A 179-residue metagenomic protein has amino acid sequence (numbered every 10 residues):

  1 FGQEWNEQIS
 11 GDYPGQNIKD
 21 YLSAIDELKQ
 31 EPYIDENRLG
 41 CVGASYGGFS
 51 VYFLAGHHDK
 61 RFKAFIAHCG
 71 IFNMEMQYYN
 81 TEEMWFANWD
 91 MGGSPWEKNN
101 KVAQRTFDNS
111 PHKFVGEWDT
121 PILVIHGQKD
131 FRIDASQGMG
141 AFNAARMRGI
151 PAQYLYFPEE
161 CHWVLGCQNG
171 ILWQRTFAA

Functional and structural regions predicted by a protein language model:
F1-A179: Active-site-proximal cap/loop segments of hydrolase catalytic domains
